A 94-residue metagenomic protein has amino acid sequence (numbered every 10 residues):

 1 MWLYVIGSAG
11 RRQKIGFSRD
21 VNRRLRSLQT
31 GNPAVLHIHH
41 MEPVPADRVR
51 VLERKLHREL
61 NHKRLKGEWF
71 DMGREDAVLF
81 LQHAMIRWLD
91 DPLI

Functional and structural regions predicted by a protein language model:
M1-I94: Non-catalytic accessory segments flanking enzymatic or RNA/DNA-binding domains
